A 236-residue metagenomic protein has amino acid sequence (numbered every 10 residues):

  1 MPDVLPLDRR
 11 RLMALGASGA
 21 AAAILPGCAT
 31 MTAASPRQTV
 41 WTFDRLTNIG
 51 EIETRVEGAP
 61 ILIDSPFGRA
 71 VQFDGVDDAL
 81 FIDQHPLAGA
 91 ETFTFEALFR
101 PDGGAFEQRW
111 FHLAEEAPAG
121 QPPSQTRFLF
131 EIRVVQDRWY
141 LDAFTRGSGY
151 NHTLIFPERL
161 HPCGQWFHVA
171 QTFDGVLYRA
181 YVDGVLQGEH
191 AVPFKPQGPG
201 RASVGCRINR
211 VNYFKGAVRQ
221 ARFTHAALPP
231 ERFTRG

Functional and structural regions predicted by a protein language model:
M1-D8, S18-A23: N-terminal secretory signal peptides
L5-P6, I24-R45: C-terminal segment of N-terminal export signals and the immediately downstream linker at the start of the mature
S35-E53, L62-D64, D74-D142, C163 (+3 more regions): Extracellular glycan-recognition modules
D83-H85, F156-L160, V192: Beta-strand-rich interaction surfaces with strong enrichment in secreted/lumenal proteins
A143-F167: Short, aromatic/His-centered strand-loop micro-motif at the edge of beta-sheets
F167-L177: Localized edge beta-strand/strand-to-loop motifs within extracellular or lumenal beta-rich domains
Y181-G184: Short strand-turn-strand beta-turns centered on an Asx-Gly dipeptide
H190-A217: Flexible glycan-contacting loops in extracellular carbohydrate-active proteins
